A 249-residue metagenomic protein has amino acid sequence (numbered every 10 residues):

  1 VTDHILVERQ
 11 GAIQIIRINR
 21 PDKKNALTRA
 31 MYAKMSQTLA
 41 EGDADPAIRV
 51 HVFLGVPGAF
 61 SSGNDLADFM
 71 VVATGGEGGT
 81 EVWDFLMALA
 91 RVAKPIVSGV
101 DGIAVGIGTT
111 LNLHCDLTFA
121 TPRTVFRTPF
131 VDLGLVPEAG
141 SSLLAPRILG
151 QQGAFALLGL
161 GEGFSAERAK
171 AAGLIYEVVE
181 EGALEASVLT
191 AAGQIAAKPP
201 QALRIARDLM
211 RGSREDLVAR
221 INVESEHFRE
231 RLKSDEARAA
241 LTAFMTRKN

Functional and structural regions predicted by a protein language model:
V1-I15, N19, E162-A196, R204-E215 (+1 more regions): Amphipathic alpha-helical segments at domain termini/boundaries
V1-V56, M87: Conserved CoA-thioester-binding segment of acyl-CoA-metabolizing enzymes
I16, R20, M35, F53 (+6 more regions): Terminal peptide-recognition signature
M31-K34, G78-E81, L184, E224: Hydrophobic alpha-helical membrane-association signature
A40, A47, L54-R91, A104 (+1 more regions): Glycine- (often His-adjacent) and acidic-residue-rich active-site loop that binds/positions the CoA thioester
A88-Q201, S234, A239: Crotonase-fold acyl-CoA enzyme core
L157-L158, A169, L209-S213, E226-L232: Helix-loop "lid/cap" segments that line or gate small-molecule binding pockets
